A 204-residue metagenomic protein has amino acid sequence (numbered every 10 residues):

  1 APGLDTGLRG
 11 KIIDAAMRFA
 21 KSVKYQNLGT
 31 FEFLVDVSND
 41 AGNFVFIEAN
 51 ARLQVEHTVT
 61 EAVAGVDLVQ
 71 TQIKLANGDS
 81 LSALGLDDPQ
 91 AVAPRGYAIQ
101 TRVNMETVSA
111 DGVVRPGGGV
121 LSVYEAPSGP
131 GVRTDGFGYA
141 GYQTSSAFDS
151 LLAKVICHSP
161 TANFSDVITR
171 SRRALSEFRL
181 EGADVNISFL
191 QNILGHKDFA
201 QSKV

Functional and structural regions predicted by a protein language model:
A1-V204: ATP-dependent carboxylate activation and anion-phosphoryl transfer catalytic cores that bind Mg-ATP to form
